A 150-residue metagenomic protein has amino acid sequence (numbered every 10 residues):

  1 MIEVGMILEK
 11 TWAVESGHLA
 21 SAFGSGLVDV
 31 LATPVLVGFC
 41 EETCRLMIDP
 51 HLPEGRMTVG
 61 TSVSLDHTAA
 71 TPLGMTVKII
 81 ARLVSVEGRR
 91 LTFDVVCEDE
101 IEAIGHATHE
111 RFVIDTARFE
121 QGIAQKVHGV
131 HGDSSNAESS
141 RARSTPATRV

Functional and structural regions predicted by a protein language model:
M1-A32: Catalytic strand-loop segment that frames the active site of acyl-thioester-processing enzymes
E3-E9, S62, T76-K78, R90-T92 (+1 more regions): Intrinsic-disorder/low-complexity, polar/charged segments enriched in Ser/Thr/Lys/Arg/Asp/Glu/Gln
T11-E15, D66, T108-F112: Generic structural detector for well-ordered beta-strands
L27, L31-V35, T92, I114: Residues at secondary-structure transition points
R45-K78: Hydrophobic beta-strand-centered segment that forms part of the acyl-chain substrate-binding groove
P72-L73, L83-V150: HotDog/MaoC-like acyl-thioester-processing domains
